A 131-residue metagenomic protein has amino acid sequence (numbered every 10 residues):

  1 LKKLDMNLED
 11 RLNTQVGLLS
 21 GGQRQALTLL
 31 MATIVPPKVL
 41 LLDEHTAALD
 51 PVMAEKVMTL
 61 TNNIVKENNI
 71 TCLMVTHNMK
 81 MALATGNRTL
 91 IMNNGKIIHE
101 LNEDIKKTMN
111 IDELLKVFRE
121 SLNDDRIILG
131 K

Functional and structural regions predicted by a protein language model:
L19, A32-T33: ABC ATPase signature
I34-K38: A short, proline-enriched helix->beta-strand linker immediately N-terminal to the Walker B motif in ABC-type P-loop
L40-D43: Catalytic Walker B motif of ABC-type/P-loop ATPase nucleotide-binding domains
D50: ABC-family nucleotide-binding domains
A54-E67: Helical segment within the ABC ATPase nucleotide-binding domain
T76-H77: H-loop/switch region of ABC-family ATPase nucleotide-binding domains
A82-A84: A short, surface-exposed alpha-helical micro-motif characterized by mixed small hydrophobic and charged/polar residues
K96-E120: Conserved beta-strand-loop-alpha-helix hinge in the C-terminal portion of ABC ATPase nucleotide-binding domains
